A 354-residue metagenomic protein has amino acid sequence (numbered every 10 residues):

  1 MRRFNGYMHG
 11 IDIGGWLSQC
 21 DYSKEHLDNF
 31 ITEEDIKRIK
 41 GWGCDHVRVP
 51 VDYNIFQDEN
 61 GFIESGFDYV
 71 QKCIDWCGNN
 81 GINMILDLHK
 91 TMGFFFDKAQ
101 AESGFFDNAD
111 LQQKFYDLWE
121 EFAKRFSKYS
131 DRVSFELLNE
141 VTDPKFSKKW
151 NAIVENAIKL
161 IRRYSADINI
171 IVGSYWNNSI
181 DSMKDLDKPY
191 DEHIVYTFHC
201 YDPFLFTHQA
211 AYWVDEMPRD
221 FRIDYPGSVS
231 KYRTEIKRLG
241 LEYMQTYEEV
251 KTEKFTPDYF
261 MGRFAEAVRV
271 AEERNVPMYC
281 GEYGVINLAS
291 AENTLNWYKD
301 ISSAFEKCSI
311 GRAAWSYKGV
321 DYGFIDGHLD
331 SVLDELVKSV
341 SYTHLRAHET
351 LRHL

Functional and structural regions predicted by a protein language model:
R2-N169, S174-S182, H193, V332-L336: Active-site mouth of glycoside hydrolases
C73, A157, A267, I301 (+1 more regions): Aromatic/hydrophobic pocket-lining residues that form π-stacking "cages" and hydrophobic walls in ligand
Q113-K254, A265-I286, K307-C308: Active-site region of glycoside hydrolase catalytic domains
S182-M183, A291-N293: Metal-dependent catalytic neighborhoods of phosphoester/phosphodiester hydrolases
Q209-R219, G311-L333: Aromatic/acidic polysaccharide-binding cleft in carbohydrate-active enzymes
F264-L288, T294-I325: Substrate-binding cleft of secreted/luminal carbohydrate-active enzymes
T343-T350: Conserved small/polar residues in nucleotide/adenosyl-binding loops
